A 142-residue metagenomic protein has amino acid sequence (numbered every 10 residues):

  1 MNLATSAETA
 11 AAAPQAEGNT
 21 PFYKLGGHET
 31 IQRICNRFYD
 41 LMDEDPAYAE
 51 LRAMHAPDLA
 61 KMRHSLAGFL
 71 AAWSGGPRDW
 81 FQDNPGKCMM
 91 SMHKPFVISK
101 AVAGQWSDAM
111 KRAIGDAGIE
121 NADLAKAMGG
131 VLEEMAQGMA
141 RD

Functional and structural regions predicted by a protein language model:
T5-N19, Q32-I119, M128-G129, E133-G138: Heme-based O2/NO sensor domains and their adjacent alpha-helical segments, primarily globin folds but also including
F22: Short glycine- and Lys/Arg-enriched binding-loop motifs that mark or flank ligand-binding interfaces
L124-K126: Short, glycine/acidic-rich hinge or "gate" loops at secondary-structure transitions that mediate conformational
